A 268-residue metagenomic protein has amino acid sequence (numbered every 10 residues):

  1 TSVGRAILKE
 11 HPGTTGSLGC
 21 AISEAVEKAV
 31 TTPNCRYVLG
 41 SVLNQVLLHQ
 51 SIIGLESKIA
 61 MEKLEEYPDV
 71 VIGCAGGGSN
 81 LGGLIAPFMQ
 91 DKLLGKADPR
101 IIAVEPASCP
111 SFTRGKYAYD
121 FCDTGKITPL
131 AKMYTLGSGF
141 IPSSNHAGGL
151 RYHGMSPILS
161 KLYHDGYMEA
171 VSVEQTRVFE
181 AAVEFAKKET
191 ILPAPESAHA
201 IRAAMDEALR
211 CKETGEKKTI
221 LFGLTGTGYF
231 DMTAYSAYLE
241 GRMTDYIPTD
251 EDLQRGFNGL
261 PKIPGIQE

Functional and structural regions predicted by a protein language model:
T1-V3, A75-S79, E105-P110, L224-G228: Acidic, glycine-rich active-site loops and adjacent beta-strand->loop/helix elements that engage anionic groups
G4-L8, P12-L47, I53, L64-E65 (+3 more regions): Active-site/ligand-binding loops adjacent to catalytic centers
G19-P33, R177-V178, L192-L221, G226: Structural signature of the thiamine diphosphate
T32, I52-Y67, D206-R210: Phosphate/ATP-binding catalytic cores across multiple sugar-kinase/actin-like superfamilies, primarily ASKHA
Y67-L81, I101, K218-L224: A short, small-residue-rich loop immediately preceding and capping a beta-strand
C74-I85, S111-T113, S197-M205, Y229-M232: Short glycine/serine/threonine-rich phosphate/pyrophosphate-binding segments that cradle anionic phosphate groups
A86-M89, E184, R202-L209: Short glycine/serine- and small hydrophobic-enriched flexible loop segments
E196-S197, I201-M205, C211-T219, T227-Y229 (+1 more regions): C-terminal non-catalytic interaction/assembly regions of soluble proteins
